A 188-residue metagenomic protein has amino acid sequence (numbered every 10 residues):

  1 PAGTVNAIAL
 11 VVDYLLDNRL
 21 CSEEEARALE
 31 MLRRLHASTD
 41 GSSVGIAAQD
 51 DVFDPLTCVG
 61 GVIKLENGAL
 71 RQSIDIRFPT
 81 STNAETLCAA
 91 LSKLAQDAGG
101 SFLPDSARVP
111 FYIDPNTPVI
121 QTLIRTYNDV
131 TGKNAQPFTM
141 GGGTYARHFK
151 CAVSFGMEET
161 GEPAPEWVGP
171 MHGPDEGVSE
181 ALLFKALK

Functional and structural regions predicted by a protein language model:
P1-S81: Midchain, well-structured core segments that form catalytic/ion-binding scaffolds
A2-D13, P55, T82, T86 (+5 more regions): Conserved active-site and cofactor/substrate-binding residues in soluble primary-metabolism enzymes
T4, E24, S106-P115, S179: Short histidine-centered catalytic/ligand-binding loop motif
D17-S22, A95-G100, H148-V153: Short glycine/proline-enriched coil/turn segments at helix->beta-strand junctions
L35-I46, Y112-T126, G156: Short, low-order "capping/linker" segments at domain edges
L65, L70-G142: Substrate-recognition/cap regions that form aromatic- and gly/pro-loop-enriched pockets for small-molecule ligands
K133-K188: Zn-dependent metallopeptidase/amidohydrolase metal-coordination segment
